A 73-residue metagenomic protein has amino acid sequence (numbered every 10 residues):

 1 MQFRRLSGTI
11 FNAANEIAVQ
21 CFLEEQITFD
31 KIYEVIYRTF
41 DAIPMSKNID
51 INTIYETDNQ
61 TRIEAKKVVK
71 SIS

Functional and structural regions predicted by a protein language model:
M1-S73: Catalytic, metal-anchored helix/loop core of enzyme active sites in primary metabolism
